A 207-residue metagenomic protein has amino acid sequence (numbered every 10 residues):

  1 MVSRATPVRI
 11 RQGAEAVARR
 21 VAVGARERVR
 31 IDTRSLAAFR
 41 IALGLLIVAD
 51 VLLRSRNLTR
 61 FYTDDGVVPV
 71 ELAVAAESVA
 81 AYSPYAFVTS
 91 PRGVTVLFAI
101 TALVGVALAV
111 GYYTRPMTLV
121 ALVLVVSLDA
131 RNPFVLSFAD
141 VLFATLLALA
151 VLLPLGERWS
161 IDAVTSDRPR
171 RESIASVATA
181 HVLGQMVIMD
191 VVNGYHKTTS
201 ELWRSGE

Functional and structural regions predicted by a protein language model:
M1-E207: Alpha-helical membrane-anchoring segments
